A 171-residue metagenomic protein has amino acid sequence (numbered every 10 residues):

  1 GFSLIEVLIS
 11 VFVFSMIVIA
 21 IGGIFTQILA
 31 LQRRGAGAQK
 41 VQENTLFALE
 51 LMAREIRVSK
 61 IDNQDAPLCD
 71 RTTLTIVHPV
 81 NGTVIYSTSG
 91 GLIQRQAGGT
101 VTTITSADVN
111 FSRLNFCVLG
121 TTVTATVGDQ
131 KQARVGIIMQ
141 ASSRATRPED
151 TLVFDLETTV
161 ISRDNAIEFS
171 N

Functional and structural regions predicted by a protein language model:
F2-A53, R57: Aliphatic-rich helix starts adjacent to a transmembrane/signal segment
V58-N171: Cell-surface, membrane-associated systems
